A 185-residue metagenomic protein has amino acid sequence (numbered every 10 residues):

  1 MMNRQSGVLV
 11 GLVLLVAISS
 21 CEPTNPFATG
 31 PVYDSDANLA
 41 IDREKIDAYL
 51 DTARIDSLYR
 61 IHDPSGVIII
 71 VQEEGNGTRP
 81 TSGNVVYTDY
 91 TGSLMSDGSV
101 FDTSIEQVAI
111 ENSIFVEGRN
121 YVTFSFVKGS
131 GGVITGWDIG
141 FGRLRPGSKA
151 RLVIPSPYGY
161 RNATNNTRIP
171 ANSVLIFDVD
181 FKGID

Functional and structural regions predicted by a protein language model:
M1-V10: Bacterial N-terminal signal peptides that target proteins for export
Q5, C21-D185: Cross-family detector of peptidyl-prolyl cis-trans isomerase
L12-L14: Core hydrophobic alpha-helical membrane-spanning segments
V16-S20: C-terminal motif of bacterial Sec signal peptides marking the signal peptidase cleavage site
